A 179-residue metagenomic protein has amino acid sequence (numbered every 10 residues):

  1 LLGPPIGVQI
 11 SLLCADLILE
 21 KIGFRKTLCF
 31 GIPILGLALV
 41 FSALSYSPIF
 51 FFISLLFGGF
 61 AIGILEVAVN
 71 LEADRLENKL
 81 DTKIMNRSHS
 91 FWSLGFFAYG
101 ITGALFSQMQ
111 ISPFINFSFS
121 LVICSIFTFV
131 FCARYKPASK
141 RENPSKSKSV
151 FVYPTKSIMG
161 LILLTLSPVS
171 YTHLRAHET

Functional and structural regions predicted by a protein language model:
P5-I6, S93-L94: Short hydrophobic/small-residue motifs within alpha-helical transmembrane segments of multi-pass transporter-like
S11-G23: Helix-to-loop junctions at the C-terminal end of transmembrane segments in multipass secondary transporters
L28-L39: Structural signature of the two symmetry-related core transmembrane helices
L44-Y46: Helix-breaking motifs and short loop linkers at transmembrane-helix boundaries and internal kinks in secondary membrane
F50-I64: Hydrophobic core of transmembrane alpha-helices in multi-pass small-molecule transporters, especially MFS/SLC-type
I62-S88: Cytoplasmic helix-loop-helix junction between adjacent transmembrane helices in 12-TM secondary transporters
N116-F131: Symmetry-related core transmembrane helices of the 12-TM Major Facilitator Superfamily/SLC fold
T172-T179: Conserved small/polar residues in nucleotide/adenosyl-binding loops
